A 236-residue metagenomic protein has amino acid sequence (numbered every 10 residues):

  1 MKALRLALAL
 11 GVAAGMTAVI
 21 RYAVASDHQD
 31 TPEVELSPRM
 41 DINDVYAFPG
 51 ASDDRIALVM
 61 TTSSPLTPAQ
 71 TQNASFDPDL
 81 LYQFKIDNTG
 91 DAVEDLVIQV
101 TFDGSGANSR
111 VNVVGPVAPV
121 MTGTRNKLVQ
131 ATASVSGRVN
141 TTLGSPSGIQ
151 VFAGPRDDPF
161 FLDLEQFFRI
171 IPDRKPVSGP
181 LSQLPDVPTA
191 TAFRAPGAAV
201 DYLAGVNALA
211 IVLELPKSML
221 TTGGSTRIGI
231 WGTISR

Functional and structural regions predicted by a protein language model:
M1-R5: Positively charged n-region of N-terminal signal peptides that target proteins for export
A7-A18: Bacterial N-terminal signal peptides
Y22-R236: Surface-exposed extracytoplasmic segments
